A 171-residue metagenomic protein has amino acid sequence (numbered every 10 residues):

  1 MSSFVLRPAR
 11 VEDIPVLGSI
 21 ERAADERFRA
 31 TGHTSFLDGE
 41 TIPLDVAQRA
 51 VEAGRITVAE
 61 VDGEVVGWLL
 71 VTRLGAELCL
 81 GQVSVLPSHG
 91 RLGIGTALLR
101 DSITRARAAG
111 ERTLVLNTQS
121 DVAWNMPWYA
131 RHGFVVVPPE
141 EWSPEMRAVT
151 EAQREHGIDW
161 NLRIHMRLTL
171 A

Functional and structural regions predicted by a protein language model:
M1-P15, I164, T169-A171: Conserved N-terminal entry element of GNAT/NAT acetyltransferase domains
R22-Q48: Conserved GNAT-fold acetyl-CoA-binding loop/helix
I42-V58, C79, D159-N161: A short helix-loop-beta-strand connector motif used in the catalytic cores of GNAT acetyltransferases and, in some
V58, E64-T72, E77-S84: Conserved beta-strand in the GNAT
V85, R91-T104, R131: Conserved acetyl-CoA-binding loop-helix of GNAT-fold acetyltransferases
A106-Q119: Conserved GNAT acetyl-CoA-binding A-motif
L116-N125, W142-R147: Conserved beta-strand-loop-alpha-helix junction that forms the acyl-donor binding cleft
A130-P138: Conserved acetyl-CoA-binding loop of GNAT-fold acetyltransferases
